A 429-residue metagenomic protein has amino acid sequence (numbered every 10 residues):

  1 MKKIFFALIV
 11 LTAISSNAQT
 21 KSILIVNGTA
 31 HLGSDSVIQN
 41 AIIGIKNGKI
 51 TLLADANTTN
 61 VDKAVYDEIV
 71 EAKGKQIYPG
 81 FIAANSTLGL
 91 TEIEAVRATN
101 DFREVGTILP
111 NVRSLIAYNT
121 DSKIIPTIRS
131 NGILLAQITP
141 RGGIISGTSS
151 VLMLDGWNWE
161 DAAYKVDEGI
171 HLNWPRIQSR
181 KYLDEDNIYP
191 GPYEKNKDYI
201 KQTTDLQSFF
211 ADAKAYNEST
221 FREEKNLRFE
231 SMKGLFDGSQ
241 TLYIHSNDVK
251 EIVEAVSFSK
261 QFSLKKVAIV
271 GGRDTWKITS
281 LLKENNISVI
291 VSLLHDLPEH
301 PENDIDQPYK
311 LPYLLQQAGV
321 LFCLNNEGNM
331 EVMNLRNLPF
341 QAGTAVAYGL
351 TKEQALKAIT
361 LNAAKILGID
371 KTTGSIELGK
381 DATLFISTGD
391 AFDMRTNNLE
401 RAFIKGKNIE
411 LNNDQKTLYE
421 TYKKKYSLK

Functional and structural regions predicted by a protein language model:
M1-K21: Bacterial Sec-dependent N-terminal signal peptides
T20-I25, V61-L115, S130: Replace "His-x-His-based motif
G28, I43, G48, G74 (+10 more regions): Divalent metal-coordination and catalytic microenvironments
G28-H31, Q39, E377-Y422: C-terminal cap of metal-dependent C-N hydrolases
S34-Y78: Histidine-rich, glycine-flanked metal-binding segment
I93-E94, T99-N111, T241, K283 (+2 more regions): His/Asp/Glu-enriched, well-ordered alpha-helical/loop segment that forms or immediately abuts the divalent-metal
N131-K266: Polyanionic/metal-chelating signatures
S259-K266, K283-I290, G319-L321: Glycine-enriched alpha-helix->loop->beta-strand junction motifs that scaffold or abut catalytic
